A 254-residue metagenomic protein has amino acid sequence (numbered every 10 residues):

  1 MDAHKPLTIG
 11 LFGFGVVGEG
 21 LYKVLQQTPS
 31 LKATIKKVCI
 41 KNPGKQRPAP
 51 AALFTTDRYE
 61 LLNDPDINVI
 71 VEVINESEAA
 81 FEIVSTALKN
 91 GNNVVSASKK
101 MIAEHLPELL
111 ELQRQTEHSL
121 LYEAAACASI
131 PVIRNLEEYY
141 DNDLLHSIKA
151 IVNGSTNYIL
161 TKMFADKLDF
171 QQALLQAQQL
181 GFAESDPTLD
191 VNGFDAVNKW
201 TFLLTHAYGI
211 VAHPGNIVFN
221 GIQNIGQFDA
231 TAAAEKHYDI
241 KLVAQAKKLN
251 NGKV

Functional and structural regions predicted by a protein language model:
M1-P6: A short, basic/flexible loop-to-alpha-helix module at the beginning of a structural domain
T8-K23: Glycine-rich adenosine-cofactor-binding loop
T28-P48: NAD(P)-binding Rossmann-fold cofactor-contacting core
F54-T55, E72, V95-A97, L120-A124 (+2 more regions): General beta-strand structural signal in soluble alpha/beta enzymes
T56-A97: Rossmann-fold NAD(P) dinucleotide-binding segment
F81-T86, K99-E137: Rossmann-fold NAD(P)-binding glycine/threonine-rich loop
E138-N198: Conserved anion/nucleotide-ligand pocket segment
Q172-V254: Substrate-binding/catalytic subdomain of NAD(P)-dependent oxidoreductase enzymes
